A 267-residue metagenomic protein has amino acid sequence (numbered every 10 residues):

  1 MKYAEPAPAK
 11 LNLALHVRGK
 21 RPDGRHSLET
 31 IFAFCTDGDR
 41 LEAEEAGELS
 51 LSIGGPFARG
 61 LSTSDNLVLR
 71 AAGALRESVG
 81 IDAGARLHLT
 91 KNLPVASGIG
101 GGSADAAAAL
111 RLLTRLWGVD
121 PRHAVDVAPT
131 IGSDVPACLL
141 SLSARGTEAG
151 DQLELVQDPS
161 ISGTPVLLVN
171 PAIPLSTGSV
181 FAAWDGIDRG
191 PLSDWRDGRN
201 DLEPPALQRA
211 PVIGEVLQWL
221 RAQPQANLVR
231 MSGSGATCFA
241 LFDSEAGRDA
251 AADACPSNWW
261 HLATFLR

Functional and structural regions predicted by a protein language model:
M1-S97, R115, D158-I161, N170: ATP-binding N-lobe of GHMP and related small-molecule kinases
K2-P6, N12-S27, L116-V229, L241-R267: ATP-dependent small-molecule kinase catalytic core of the GHMP/sugar-kinase superfamily and closely related
G54-P56, T90, L140, S232 (+1 more regions): Conserved beta-strand termini and adjacent loop/short-helix elements that scaffold enzyme active sites in alpha/beta
V68, S97-R122, A137: DPxDG-like acidic metal-binding loop motif
L93-P94, P136, G235: Active-site segment of SDR-like NAD(P)-dependent oxidoreductases
A96, L168, T237-F239: Short aromatic/hydrophobic contact patches that present stacked aromatics for nucleic-acid/ligand binding
G101-G102, M231-A236: Glycine-rich beta-strand-to-loop/alpha-helix junction loops that act as flexible
